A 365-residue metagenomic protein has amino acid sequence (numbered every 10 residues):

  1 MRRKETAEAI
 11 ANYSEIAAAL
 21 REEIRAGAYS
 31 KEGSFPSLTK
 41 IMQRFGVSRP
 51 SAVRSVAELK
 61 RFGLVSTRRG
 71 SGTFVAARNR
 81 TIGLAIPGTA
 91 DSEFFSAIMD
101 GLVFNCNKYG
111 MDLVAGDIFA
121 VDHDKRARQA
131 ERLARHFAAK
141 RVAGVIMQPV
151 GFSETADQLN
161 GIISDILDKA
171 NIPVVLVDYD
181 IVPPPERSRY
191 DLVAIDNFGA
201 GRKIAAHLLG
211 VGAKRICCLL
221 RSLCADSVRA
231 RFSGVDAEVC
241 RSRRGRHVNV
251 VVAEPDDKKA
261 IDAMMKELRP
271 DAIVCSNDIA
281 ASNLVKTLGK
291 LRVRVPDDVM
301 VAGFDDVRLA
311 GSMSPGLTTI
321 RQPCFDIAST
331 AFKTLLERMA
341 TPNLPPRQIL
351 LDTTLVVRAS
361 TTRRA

Functional and structural regions predicted by a protein language model:
E8-I10, A18-A26, S30, K40 (+3 more regions): Alpha-helical recognition/docking segments in bacterial nutrient-uptake and carbohydrate-utilization systems
A19, E23, R189-Y190, H247 (+2 more regions): Flexible loop/turn connectors
A28, K108-Y109, V239-R246, K290-V295: Short helix-capping segments at alpha-helix termini
S30-T67: N-terminal helix-turn-helix
S34-F35, T67-N79: Short, Lys/Arg-rich nucleic-acid/phosphate-binding segment
P87-A97, G116-R128, G151-T155, Y179-I181 (+6 more regions): Hinge/beta->alpha junction and helix N-cap segments in small-molecule ligand-binding domains
A143, K214-R215, D271: Short acidic/polar active-site loop segments enriched in Thr and Asp
